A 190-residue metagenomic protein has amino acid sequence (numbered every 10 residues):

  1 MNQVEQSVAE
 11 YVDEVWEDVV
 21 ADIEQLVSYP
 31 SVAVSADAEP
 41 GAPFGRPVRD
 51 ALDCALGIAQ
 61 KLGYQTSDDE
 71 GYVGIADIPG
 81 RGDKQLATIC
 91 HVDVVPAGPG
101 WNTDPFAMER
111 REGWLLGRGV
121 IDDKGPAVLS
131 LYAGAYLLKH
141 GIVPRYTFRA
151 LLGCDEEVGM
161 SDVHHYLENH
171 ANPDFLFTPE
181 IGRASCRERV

Functional and structural regions predicted by a protein language model:
N2-R118, P144: Acidic/His- and Gly-rich active-site-bordering loop/insert found across diverse amide/peptide-bond hydrolases
D123-R189: Acidic/histidine-rich catalytic neighborhood of metal-dependent amide-processing enzymes
